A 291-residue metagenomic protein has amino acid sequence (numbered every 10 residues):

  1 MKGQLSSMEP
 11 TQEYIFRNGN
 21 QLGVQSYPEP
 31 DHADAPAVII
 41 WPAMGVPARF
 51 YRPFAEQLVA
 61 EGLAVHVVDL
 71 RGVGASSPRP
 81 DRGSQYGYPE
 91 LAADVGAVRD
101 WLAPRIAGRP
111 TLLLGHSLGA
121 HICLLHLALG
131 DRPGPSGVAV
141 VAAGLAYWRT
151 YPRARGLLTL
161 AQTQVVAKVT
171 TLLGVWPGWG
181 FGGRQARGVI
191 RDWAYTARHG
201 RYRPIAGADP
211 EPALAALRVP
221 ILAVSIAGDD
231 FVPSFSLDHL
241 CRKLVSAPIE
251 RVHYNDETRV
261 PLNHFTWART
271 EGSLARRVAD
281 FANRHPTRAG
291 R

Functional and structural regions predicted by a protein language model:
G3-E29: N-terminal cap/lid segment of alpha/beta-hydrolase-fold proteins
A43-V46: Active-site glycine-rich loops that stabilize anionic/oxyanionic intermediates across multiple enzyme folds
A48-F50, A55-P80: Conserved alpha/beta-hydrolase
A92-R109: Conserved acidic catalytic loop of the alpha/beta-hydrolase fold
L114-R201: Alpha/beta-hydrolase-fold enzymes
L217, A223-S225: Short beta-strand/loop motif that positions the catalytic acidic residue of the alpha/beta-hydrolase fold
P233-K243: Short alpha-helix in the alpha/beta-hydrolase fold that links the catalytic acid
V252-R291: Catalytic active-site module of serine/aspartate enzymes centered on a nucleophile-bearing elbow/loop
